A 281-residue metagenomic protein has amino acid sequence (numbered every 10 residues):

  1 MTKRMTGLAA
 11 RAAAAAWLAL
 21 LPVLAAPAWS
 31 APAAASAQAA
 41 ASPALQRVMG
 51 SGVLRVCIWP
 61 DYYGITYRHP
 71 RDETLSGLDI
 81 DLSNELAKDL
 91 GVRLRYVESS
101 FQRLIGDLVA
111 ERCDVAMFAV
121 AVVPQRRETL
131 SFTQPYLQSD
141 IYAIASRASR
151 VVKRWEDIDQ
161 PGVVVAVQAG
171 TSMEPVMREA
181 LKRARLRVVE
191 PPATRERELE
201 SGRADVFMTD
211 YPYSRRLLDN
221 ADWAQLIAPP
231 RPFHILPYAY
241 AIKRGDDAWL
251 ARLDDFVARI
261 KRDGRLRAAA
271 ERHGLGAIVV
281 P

Functional and structural regions predicted by a protein language model:
A35-A119, E128, V188, R272: Extracytoplasmic small-molecule ligand-binding "clamshell" domains of the periplasmic binding protein/Venus flytrap
A35-A39, S172-R187, A228, A258-P281: Ligand-binding clefts/hinges and TM-proximal coupling segments of bilobed small-molecule sensing domains
C57-Y63, V97-Q102, E111, V115-V123 (+5 more regions): Beta->alpha turn/N-cap motifs
T66-D72, S83-V92, W155-D159, G170-P191 (+3 more regions): Ligand-binding cleft/hinge of the Venus flytrap
S76, R93-S100, A166-Q168, A184-R195 (+1 more regions): Short beta-strand-to-loop elements that line the ligand-binding cleft of bilobed periplasmic-binding protein-like
R103-G106, A119-E128, V176-E179, E200-H234: A ligand-binding cleft/hinge motif common to bilobed small-molecule-binding domains
L137-A148, Y211, R215-A258, G276-P281: Periplasmic-binding protein-like
S146-V163: Flexible hinge/capping segments at coil-to-helix
